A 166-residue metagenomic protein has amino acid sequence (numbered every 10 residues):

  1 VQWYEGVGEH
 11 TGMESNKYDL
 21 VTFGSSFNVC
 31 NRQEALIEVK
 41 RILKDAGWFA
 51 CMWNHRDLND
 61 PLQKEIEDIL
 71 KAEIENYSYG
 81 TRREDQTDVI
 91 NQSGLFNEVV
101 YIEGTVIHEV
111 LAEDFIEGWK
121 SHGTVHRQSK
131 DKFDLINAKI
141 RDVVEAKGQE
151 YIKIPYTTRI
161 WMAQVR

Functional and structural regions predicted by a protein language model:
E9-H10, A35, I42: Amphipathic alpha-helical hairpins
E9-V21: A short acidic, Gly/Pro-enriched loop at the edge of an enzyme's catalytic core that lines a small-molecule cofactor
T11, V29-C30, W53, F115 (+1 more regions): Tryptophan-centric aromatic hotspots in well-structured domains and transmembrane helices
L20-G24, R32: A short beta-strand submotif of the Rossmann-like class I SAM-dependent methyltransferase core that lines
V29-V39: A short, conserved alpha-helix within the catalytic core of class I
K40, K44-H108: Conserved catalytic/acceptor-binding region of the Class I
E84-R166: Conserved Class I S-adenosyl-L-methionine
